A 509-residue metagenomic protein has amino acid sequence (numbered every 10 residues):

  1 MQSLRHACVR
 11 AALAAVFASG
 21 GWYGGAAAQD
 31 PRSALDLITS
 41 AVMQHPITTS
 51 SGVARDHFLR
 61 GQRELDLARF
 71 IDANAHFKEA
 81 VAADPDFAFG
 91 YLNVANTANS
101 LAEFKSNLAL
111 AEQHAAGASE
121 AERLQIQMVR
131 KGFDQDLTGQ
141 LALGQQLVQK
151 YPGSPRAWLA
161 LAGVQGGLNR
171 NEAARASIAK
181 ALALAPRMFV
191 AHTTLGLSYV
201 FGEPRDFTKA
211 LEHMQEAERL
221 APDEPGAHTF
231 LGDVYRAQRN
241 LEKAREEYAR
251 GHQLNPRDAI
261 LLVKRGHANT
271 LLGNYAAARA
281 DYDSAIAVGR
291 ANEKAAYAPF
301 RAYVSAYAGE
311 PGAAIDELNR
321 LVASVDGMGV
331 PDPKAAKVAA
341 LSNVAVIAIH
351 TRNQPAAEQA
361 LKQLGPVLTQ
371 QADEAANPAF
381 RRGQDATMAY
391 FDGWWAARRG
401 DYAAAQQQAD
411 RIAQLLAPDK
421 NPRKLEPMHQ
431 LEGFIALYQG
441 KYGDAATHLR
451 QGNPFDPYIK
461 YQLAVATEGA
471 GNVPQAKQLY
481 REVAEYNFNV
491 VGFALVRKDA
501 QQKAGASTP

Functional and structural regions predicted by a protein language model:
S50-E79, A83, R123-Q146, K150-G153 (+3 more regions): Alpha-helical segment of the N-proximal tetratricopeptide repeat
S51, P85, A116-S119, P152-G153 (+7 more regions): Short coil turns that delineate tetratricopeptide repeat
A54-R55, A88-F89, A121, P155-R156 (+10 more regions): Helix-start (N-cap) detector for alpha-helical repeat units in TPR-like alpha-solenoids, especially tetratricopeptide
Q62, N96, V129, G163 (+8 more regions): Residue-level recognition of tetratricopeptide repeat
L65, N99, G132, G166 (+9 more regions): Position-specific recognition of the canonical hydrophobic site in helix A of tetratricopeptide repeat
A68-A75, S100-L110, Q135-A142, L168-K180 (+6 more regions): Structural signature of tandem alpha-helical TPR/SEL1-like repeats, specifically the intra-repeat loop/turn
E79-A80, L110-H114, Q146-L147, K180-A181 (+7 more regions): Canonical positions in the second alpha-helix
